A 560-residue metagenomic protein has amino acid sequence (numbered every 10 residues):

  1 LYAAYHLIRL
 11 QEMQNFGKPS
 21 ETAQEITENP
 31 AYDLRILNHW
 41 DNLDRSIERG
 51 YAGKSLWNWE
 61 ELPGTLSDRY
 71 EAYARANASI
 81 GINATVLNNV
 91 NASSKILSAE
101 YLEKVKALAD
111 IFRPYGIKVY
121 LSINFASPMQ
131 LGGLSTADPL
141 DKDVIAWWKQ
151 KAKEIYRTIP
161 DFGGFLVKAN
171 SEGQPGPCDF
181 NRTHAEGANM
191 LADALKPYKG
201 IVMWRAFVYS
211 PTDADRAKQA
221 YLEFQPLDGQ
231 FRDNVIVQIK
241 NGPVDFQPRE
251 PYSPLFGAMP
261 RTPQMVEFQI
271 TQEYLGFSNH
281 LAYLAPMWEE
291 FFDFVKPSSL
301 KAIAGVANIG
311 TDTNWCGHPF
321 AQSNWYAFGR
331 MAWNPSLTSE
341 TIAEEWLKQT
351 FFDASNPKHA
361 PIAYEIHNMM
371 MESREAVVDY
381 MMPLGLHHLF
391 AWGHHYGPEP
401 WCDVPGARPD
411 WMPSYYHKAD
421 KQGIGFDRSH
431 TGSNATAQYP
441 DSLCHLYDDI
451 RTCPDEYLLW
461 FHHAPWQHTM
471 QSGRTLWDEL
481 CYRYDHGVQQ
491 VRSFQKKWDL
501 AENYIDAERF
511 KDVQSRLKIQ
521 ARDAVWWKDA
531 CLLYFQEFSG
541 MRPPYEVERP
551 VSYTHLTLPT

Functional and structural regions predicted by a protein language model:
L1-K149, K153, R157-G164, K196: Feature activates predominantly on carbohydrate-active enzymes
T22-D33, H39-D41, N91-I96, Y101-A109 (+7 more regions): Short flexible/disordered coil segments
Y32, T65-A72, E100-E103, A107 (+10 more regions): Generic recognition of stable, solvent-exposed alpha-helical segments in well-folded globular domains
E61, G133-E344, T350-S355: Catalytic-core regions of glycoside hydrolase
A78, S278-Y283, M382-L389: Charged/polar, low-hydrophobicity segments characteristic of intrinsically disordered regions and flexible loops
Q230-R232, I505-D506, P559: Generic structural signal for alpha-helix starts
S299-S552: C-terminal non-catalytic alpha-helical accessory regions
T554-T560: Conserved small/polar residues in nucleotide/adenosyl-binding loops
